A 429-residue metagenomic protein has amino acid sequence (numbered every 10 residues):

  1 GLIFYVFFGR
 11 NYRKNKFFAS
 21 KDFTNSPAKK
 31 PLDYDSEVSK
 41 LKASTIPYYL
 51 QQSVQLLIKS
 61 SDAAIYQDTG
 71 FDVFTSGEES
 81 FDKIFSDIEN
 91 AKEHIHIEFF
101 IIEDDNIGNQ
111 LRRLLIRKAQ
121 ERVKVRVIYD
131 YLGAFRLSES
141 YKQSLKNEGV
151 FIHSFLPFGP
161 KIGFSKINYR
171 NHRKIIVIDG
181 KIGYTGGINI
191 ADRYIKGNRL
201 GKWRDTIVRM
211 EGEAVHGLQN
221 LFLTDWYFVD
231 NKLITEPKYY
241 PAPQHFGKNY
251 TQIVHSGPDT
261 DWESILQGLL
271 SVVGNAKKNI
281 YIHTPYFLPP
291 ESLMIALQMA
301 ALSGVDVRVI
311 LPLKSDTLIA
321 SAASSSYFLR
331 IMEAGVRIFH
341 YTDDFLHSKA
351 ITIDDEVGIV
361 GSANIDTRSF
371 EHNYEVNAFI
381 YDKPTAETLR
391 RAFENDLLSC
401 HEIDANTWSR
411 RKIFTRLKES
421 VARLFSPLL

Functional and structural regions predicted by a protein language model:
G1-Q267, S271, N275, M299 (+6 more regions): N-terminal localization/anchoring segments of enzymes in phospholipid and broader phosphate metabolism
L266, M294, S324-F328: A general structural signal for well-ordered alpha-helical packing
V272, A276-K278, Y286-R308, P312-T317: Helical hairpin unit composed of two closely spaced alpha helices linked by a short loop
S303, V307-I353: A beta-strand-loop signature enriched in Asp, Gly, Thr, and Trp that corresponds to the sialidase/neuraminidase Asp-box
